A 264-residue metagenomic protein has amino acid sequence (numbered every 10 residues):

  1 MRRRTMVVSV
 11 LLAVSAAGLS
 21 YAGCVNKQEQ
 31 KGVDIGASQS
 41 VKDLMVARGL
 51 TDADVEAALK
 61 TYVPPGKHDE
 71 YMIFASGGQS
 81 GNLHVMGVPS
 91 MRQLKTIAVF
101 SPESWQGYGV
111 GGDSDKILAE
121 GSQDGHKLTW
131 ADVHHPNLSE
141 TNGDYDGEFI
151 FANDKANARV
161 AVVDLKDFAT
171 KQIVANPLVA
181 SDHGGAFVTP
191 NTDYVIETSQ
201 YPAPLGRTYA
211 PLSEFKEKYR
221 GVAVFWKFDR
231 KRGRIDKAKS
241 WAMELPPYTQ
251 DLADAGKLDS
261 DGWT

Functional and structural regions predicted by a protein language model:
M1-V10: Bacterial N-terminal signal peptides that target proteins for export
S9-G18: Bacterial N-terminal signal peptides
Y21, V25-Q28: Bacterial signal peptide processing site
G49-A53, R92-T96, G125-W130, A169-N176 (+1 more regions): A short beta-strand motif characteristic of beta-propeller blades
E56-Y62, E103-G111, L128-N142, L178-P190 (+1 more regions): Repeated scaffold domains used in trafficking and secretory/extracellular systems, primarily beta-propellers
K60-E70, H135-L138, G147, E197-R220: Short, conserved, GDST-rich strand-edge loop motifs in beta-rich repeat architectures
D69-Y71, G147-E148, N191-D193, D261-W263: Short coil/turn segments that connect the beta-strands within blades of beta-propeller domains
S76-G121, A152-P177, F228-D236: Beta-propeller domains
